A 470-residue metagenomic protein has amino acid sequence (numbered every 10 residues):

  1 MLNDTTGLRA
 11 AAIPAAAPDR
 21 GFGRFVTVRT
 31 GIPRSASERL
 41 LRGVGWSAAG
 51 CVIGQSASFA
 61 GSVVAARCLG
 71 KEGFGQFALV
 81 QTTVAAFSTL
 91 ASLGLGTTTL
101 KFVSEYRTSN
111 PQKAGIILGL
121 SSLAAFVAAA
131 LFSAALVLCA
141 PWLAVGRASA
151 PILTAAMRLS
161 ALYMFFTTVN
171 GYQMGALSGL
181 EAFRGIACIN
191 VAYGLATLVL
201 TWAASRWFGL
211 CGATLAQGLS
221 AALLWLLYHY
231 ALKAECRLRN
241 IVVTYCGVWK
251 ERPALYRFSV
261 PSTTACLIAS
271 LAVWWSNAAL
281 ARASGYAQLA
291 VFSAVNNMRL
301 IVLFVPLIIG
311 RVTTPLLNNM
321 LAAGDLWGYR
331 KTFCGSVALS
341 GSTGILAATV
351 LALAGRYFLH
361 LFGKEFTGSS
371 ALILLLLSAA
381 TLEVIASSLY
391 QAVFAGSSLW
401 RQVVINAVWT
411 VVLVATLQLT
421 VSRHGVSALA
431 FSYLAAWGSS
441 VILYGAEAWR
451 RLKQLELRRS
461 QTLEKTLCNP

Functional and structural regions predicted by a protein language model:
D4, A15-R24, A36-T97, S133 (+8 more regions): Signature of the first transmembrane helix
A10-A16, R20-G23, E38-G54, V80 (+3 more regions): Membrane-water interface segments that mark the loop-to-transmembrane alpha-helix transition
G23-L40, Y228-V273, G324-W327, R451-P470: Interhelical loop/hinge segments that connect adjacent transmembrane helices in multipass membrane
R42-F59, Y193, T197, A213 (+5 more regions): Transmembrane helical elements of multi-pass membrane transporters/channels
L93-T108, G179, R237-N240, V295 (+2 more regions): Helix-loop junctions and terminal segments of transmembrane helices in multi-pass membrane transport/translocation
A140-S160, Y286-A287, L326-W327, L353-T381 (+1 more regions): Interfacial segments at transmembrane-helix termini and the short loops linking adjacent helices
T154-R158, A187-R237, T410-V412, V426-R451: Hydrophobic alpha-helical transmembrane segments
F165-C188, S378-V408: Membrane-interface junctions at transmembrane-helix termini in multi-pass inner-membrane proteins
